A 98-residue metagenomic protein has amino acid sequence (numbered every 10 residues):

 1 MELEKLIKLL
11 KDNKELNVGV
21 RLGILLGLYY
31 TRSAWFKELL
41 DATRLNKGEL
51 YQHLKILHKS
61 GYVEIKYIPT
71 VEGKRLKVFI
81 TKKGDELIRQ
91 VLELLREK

Functional and structural regions predicted by a protein language model:
M1-L9, L16, L26-Y30, F79-K98: Amphipathic alpha-helical dimerization/coiled-coil segments that flank or bridge DNA-binding/regulatory modules
I7-E49, K77: N-terminal helix-turn-helix DNA-binding core of bacterial DNA-binding proteins
L54, T70-G73, E86-R89: Short, structured secondary-structure boundary patches
L54-S60: Basic amphipathic alpha-helical segments that dock to polyanions
S60-G73: Beta-hairpin "wing" of winged helix-turn-helix
